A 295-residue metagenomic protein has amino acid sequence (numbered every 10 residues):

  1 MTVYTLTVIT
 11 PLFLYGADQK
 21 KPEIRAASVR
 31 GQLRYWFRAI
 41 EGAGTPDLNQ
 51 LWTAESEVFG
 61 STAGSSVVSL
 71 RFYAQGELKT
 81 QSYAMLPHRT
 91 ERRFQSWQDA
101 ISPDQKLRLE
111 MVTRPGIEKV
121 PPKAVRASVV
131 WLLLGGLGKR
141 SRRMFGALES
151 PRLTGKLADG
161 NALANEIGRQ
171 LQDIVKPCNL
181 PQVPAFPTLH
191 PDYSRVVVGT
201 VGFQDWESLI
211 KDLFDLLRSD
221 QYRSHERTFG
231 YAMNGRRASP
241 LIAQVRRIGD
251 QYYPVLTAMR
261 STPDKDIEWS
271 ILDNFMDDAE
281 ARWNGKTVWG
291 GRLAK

Functional and structural regions predicted by a protein language model:
M1-K295: Basic, Gly/Ser/Thr-rich N-terminal segments that form RNA-phosphate-binding interfaces in CRISPR RAMP
